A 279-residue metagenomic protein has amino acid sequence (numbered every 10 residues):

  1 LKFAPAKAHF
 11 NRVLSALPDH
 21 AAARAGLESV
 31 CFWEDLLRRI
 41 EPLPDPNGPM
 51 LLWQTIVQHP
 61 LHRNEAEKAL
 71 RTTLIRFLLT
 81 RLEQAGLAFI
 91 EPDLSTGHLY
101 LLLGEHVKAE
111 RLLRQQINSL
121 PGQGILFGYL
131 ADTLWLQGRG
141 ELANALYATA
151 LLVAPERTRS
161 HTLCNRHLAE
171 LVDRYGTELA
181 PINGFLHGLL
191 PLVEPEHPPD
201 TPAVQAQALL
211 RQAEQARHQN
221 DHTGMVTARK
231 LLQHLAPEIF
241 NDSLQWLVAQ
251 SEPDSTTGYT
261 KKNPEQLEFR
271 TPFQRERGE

Functional and structural regions predicted by a protein language model:
F3-R39, N118-I125: Short, charge-rich amphipathic alpha-helical segments embedded in non-transmembrane helical bundles/solenoids
P18-A25, G122-Y129, L152-R166: Boundary/linker segments of alpha-helical solenoid repeat arrays
D19, G48-P60, A85-S95, L120-F127 (+1 more regions): Generic helix N-cap/helix-start motif at coil->alpha-helix transitions
G26, S95, G128-Y129, L136: "A position-specific structural signal for the A-helix of alpha-solenoid helical repeats
A66-F77, R81-L82, G86-F89, D93-L99 (+4 more regions): Eukaryotic alpha-helical solenoid repeat scaffolds
